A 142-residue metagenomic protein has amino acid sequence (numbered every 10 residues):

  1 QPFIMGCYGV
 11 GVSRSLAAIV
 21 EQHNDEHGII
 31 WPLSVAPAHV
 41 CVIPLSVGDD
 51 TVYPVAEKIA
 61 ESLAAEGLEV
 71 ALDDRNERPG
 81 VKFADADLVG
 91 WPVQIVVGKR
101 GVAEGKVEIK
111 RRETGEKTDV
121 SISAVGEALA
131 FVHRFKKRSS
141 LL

Functional and structural regions predicted by a protein language model:
Q1-L142: NTP/phosphate- and nucleic-acid-binding module
